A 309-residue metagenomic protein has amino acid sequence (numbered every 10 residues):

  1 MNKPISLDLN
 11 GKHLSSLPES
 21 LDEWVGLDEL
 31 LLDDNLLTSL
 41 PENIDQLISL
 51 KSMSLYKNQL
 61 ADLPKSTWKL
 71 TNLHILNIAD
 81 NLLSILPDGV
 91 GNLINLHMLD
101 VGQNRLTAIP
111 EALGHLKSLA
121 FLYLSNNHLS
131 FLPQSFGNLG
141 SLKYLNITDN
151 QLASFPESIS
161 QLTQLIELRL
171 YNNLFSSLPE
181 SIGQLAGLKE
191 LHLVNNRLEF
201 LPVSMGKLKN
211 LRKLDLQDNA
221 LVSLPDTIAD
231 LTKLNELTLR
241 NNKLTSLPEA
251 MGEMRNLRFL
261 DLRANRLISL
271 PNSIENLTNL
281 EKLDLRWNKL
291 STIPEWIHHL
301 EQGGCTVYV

Functional and structural regions predicted by a protein language model:
M1-L37: N-terminal segments that cap or nucleate solenoid repeat domains
L7, L30-L32, L50-L55, L73-I78 (+10 more regions): Conserved hydrophobic beta-strand positions in leucine-rich repeat
L17-E19, L40-N43, L63-K65, L86-D88 (+9 more regions): The feature encodes a structural signal of leucine-rich repeats
E23-G26, D45-L50, W68-L73, G91-L96 (+9 more regions): Leucine-rich repeat
L47-F131, G137, N146: A generic tandem-repeat structural signature
D149, T163-A264: Eukaryotic tandem repeat interaction scaffolds
P271-V309: Leucine-rich solenoid repeat scaffolds
